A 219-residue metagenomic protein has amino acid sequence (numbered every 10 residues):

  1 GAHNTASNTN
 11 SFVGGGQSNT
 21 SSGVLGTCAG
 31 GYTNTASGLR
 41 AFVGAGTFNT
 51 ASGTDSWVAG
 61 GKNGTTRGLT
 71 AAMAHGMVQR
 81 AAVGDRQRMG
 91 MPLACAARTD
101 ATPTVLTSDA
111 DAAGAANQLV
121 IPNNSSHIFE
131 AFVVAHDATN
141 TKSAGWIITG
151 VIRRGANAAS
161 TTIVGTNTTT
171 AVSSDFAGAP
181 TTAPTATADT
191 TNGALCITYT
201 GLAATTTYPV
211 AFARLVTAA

Functional and structural regions predicted by a protein language model:
G1-D109, G114-A115, A211: Periodic small-residue-enriched repeat registers in elongated scaffold domains
S18, R154-G155: Positively charged, low-complexity intrinsically disordered regions
G84-H127, V134-G145, N157-T206, A218-A219: Surface-exposed ligand/attachment interfaces on beta-rich extracellular proteins
I147-R154: Short beta-strand elements
T206-A213: Edge beta-strands of jelly-roll/beta-sandwich modules across compartments, strongly enriched in secreted/luminal
